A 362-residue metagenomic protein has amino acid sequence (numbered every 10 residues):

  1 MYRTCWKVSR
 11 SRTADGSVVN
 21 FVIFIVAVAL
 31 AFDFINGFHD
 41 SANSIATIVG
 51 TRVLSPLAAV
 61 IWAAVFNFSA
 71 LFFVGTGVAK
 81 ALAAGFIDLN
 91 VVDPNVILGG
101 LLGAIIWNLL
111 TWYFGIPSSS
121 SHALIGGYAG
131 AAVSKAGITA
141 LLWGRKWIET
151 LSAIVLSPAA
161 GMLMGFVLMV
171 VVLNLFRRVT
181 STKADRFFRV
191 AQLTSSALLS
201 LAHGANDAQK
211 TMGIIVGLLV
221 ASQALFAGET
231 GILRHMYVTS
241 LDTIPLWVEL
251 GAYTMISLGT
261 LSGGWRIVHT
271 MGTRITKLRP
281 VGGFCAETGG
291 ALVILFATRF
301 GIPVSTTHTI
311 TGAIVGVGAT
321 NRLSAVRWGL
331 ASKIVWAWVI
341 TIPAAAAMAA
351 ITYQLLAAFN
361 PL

Functional and structural regions predicted by a protein language model:
C5-W6, R12-L362: Multi-pass alpha-helical transmembrane bundle typical of ion/small-solute transporters and intramembrane aspartyl
